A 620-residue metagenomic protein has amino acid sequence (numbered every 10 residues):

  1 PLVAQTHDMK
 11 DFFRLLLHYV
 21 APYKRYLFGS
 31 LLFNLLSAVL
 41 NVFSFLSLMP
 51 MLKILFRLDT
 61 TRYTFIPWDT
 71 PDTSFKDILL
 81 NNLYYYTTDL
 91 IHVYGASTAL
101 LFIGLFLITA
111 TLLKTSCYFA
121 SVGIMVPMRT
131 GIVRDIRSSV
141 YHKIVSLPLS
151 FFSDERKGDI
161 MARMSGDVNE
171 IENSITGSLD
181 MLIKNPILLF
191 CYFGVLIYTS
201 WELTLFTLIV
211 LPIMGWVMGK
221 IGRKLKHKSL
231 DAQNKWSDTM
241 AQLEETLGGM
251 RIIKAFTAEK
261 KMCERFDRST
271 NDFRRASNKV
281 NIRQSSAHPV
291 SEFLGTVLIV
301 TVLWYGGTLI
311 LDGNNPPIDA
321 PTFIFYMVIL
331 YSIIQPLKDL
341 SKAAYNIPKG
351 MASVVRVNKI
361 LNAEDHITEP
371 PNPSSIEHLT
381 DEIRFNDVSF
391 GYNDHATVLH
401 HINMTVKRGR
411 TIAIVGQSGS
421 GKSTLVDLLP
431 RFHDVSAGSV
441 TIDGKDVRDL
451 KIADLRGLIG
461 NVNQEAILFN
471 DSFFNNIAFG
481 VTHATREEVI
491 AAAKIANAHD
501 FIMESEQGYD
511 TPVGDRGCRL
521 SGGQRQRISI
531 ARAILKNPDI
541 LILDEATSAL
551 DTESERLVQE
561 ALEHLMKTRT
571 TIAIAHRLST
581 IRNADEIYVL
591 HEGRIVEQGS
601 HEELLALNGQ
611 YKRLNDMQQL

Functional and structural regions predicted by a protein language model:
P1-L46, I54-L107, L113, A120-M125 (+11 more regions): Membrane-integrated ABC transporters
L2-Q5, E369-P370, I376-L620: ABC-type nucleotide-binding domain
Y19-K24, L149-S150, G166-I175, L179 (+7 more regions): An intracellular "coupling" helix at the cytosolic face of ABC transporter transmembrane type-1 domains
Y26-L36, D180-D231, W304-I318, Q335: Transmembrane helices of ABC transporter permease
L40-M49, T60, L101-F102, F106-K157 (+10 more regions): Juxtamembrane helix-loop junctions of ABC transporter transmembrane domains
F56-T60, T130, S138-A162, G166-V168 (+5 more regions): Short intracellular "coupling" helices and adjacent cytoplasmic loop segments at the cytosolic face of multi-pass
V195-I209, R283-V355, I360-L361: Helix-loop-helix
